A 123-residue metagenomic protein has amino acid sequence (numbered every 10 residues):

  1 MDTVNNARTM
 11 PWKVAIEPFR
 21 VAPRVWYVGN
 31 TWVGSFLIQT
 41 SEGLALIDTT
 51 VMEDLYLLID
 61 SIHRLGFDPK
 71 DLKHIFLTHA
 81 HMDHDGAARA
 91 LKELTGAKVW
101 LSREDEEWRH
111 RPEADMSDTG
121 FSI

Functional and structural regions predicted by a protein language model:
M1-A15: N-terminal pre-domain segments of enzymes
P11-P69: Conserved beta-strand hairpin/beta-sheet module of binuclear metal-dependent hydrolase folds, prominently
V25, E53-Y56, H63-I123: Active-site HxH/HxHxD metal-binding segment of metal-dependent hydrolases
